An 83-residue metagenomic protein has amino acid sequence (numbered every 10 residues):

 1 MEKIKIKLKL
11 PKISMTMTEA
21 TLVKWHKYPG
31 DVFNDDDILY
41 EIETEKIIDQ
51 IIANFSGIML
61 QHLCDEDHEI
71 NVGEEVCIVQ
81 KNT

Functional and structural regions predicted by a protein language model:
M1-I38, Q50-I52, S56, H62-L63: Acidic, low-complexity mobile loops and tails
N34-I51, N71-T83: Short hydrophobic beta/alpha edge segments that flank linear recognition/processing sites
G57, H62-V76: PDZ-domain C-terminal substructure recognizer with occasional recognition of PDZ-binding tails
